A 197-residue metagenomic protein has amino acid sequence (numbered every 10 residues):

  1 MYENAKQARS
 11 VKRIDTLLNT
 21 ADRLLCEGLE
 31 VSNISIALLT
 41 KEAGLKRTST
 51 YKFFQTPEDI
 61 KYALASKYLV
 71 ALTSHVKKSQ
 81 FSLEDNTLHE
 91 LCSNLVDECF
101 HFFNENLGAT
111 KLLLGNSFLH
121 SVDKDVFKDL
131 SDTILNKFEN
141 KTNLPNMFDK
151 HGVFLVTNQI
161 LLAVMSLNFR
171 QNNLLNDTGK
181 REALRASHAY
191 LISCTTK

Functional and structural regions predicted by a protein language model:
M1-E30, L38-K41: Basic, helix-initiating cap at the start of DNA-binding domains
T16, E58-A71, D123-V126, L130: Alpha-helical DNA-contacting segments of helix-turn-helix folds
L17-L25, Y68, L72, C99: Short hydrophobic clusters on alpha-helical segments that form packing/core surfaces in small helical domains
E27-D59, A63: Helix-turn-helix
S74, D97, F118-N143, H151-L155: Amphipathic alpha-helical packing segments from all-alpha helical-bundle domains
K77-N104: Hydrophobic alpha-helical connector segments
F100-S121, A163-L167: Amphipathic alpha-helical segments used for helix-helix packing
M147-R170, T178-Y190: Hydrophobic alpha-helical segments that form the core of small-molecule binding pockets and/or dimer interfaces
